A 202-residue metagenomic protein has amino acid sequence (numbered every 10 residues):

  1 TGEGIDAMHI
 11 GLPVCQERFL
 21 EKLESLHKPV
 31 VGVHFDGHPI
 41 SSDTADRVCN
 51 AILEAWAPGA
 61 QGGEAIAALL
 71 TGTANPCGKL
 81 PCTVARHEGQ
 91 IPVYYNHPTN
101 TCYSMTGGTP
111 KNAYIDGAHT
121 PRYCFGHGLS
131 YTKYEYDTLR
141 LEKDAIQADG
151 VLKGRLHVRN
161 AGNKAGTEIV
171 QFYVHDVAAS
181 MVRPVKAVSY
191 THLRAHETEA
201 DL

Functional and structural regions predicted by a protein language model:
T1-R47: Hydrophobic helix-and-loop "lid/oligomerization" segment in the mid-to-C-terminal part of catalytic domains
F35-T167, Y173-H175: Secreted, periplasmic, or luminal enzymes acting at the cell surface/secretory milieu
V174-V188: Short aromatic-acidic-glycine turn motif
T191-T198: Conserved small/polar residues in nucleotide/adenosyl-binding loops
